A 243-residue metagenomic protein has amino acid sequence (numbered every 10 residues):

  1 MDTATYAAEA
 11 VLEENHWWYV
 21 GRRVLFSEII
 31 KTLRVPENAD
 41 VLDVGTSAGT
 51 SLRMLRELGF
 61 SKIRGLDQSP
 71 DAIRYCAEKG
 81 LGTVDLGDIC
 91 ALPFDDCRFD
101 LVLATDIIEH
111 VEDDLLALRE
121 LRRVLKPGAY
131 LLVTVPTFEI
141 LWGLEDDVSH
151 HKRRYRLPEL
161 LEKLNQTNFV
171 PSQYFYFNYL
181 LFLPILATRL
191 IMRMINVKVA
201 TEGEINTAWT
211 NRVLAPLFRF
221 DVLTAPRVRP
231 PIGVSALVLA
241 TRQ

Functional and structural regions predicted by a protein language model:
M1-C97, L101-T105, L115-L118, G203-A208 (+1 more regions): Conserved N-terminal segment of class I S-adenosyl-L-methionine
A7-E13, L131-R153, L157-N165: Short, glycine-/aromatic-enriched active-site segment of Class I SAM-dependent methyltransferases
A77, E112, K126, N165 (+1 more regions): Short conserved AdoMet
T105-I108, T134: Residues lining the SAM
V111-L116, G143: Short N-terminal helix/helix-N-cap motif within the alpha/beta-hydrolase-1
L115-Y130: A short glycine-rich, Lys/Arg-flanked "PGG" loop and its adjoining helix->strand segment in the class I
F169-Y179: Conserved S-adenosyl-L-methionine
N178-Q243: A C-terminal cap/extension of S-adenosyl-L-methionine-dependent methyltransferases that defines the acceptor-substrate
